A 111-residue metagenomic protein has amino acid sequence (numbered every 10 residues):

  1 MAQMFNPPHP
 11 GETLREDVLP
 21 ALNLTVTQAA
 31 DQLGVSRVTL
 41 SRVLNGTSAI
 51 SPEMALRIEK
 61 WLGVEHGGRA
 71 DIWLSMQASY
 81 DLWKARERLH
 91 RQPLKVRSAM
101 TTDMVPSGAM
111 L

Functional and structural regions predicted by a protein language model:
M1-L24, D71-S75, A109-L111: A short, Lys/Arg-rich alpha-helix, primarily the initiator
A2, D31, V38: Basic nucleic-acid-binding interfaces
P20, D31, L56, K60: Alpha-helical residues within the helix-turn-helix
G34-S51, R57-E59: Recognition helix of helix-turn-helix/homeodomain-like DNA-binding domains that insert into the DNA major groove
P52-S79: DNA major-groove recognition helix of helix-turn-helix/homeodomain DNA-binding modules
D81-L111: Helix-turn-helix/homeodomain-like alpha-helical modules used for DNA recognition and transcription-factor dimerization
